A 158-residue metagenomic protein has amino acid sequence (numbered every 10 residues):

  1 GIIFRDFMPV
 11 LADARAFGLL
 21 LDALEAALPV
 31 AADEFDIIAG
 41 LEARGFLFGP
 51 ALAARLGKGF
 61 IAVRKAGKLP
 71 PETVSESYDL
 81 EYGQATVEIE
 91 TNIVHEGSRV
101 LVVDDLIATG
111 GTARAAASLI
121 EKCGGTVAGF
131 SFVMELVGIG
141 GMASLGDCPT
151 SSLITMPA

Functional and structural regions predicted by a protein language model:
I2-A158: PRPP-associated nucleotide enzymes
